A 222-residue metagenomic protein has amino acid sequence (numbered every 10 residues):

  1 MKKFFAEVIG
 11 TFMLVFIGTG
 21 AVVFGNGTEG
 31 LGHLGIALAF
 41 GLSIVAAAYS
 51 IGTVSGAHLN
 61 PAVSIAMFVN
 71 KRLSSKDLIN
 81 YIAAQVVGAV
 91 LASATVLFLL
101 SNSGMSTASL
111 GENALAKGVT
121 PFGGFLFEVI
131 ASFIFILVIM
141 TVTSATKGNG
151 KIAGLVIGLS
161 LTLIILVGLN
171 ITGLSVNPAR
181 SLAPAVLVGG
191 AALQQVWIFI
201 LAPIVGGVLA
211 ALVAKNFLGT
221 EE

Functional and structural regions predicted by a protein language model:
M1-E222: Membrane-interface helix-loop junctions and terminal tails of multi-pass membrane proteins
